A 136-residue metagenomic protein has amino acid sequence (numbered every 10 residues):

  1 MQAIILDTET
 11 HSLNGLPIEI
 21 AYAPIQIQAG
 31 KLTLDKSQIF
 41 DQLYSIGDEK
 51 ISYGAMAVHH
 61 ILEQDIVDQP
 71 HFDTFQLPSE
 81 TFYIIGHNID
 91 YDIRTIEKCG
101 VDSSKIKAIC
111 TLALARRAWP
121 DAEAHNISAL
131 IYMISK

Functional and structural regions predicted by a protein language model:
M1-K107, P120-K136: Conserved non-catalytic scaffold segment of RNase H-like nuclease domains
L112-D121: Short, flexible loop segments at boundaries between secondary-structure elements
